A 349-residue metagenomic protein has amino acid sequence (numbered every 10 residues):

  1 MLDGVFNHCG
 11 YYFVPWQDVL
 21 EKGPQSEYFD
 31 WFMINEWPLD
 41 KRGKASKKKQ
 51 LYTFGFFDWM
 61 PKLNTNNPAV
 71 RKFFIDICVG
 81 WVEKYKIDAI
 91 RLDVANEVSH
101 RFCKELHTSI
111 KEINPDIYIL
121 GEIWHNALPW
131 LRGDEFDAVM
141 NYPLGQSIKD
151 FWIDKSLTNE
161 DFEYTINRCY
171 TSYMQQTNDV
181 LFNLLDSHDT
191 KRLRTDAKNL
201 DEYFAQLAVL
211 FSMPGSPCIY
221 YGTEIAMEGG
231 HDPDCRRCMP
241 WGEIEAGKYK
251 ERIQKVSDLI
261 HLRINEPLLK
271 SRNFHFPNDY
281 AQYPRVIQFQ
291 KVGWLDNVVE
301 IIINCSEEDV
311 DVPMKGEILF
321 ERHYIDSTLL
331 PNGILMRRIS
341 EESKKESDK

Functional and structural regions predicted by a protein language model:
M1-G80, K84, L106, E112: Substrate-binding/active-site clefts of carbohydrate-active enzymes
H8, F73-H100, N183, S187: Active-site groove signature of glycoside hydrolases
F13-L20, V79, E83, D93-Q176 (+5 more regions): Active-site-proximal helices and loops of the catalytic beta/alpha 8
F57-R71, D88-E97, F151-S156, D189-K198: The substrate-binding groove and active-site-proximal loops of carbohydrate-active enzymes, especially glycoside
G133-D134, D179-D186, K191-D201, L207-G247: Aromatic/acidic polysaccharide-binding cleft in carbohydrate-active enzymes
Y220, E228-G229, C235-V299, S306: Glycan-recognition and catalytic regions of carbohydrate-active enzymes
E308-Y324: Beta-strand-rich binding/interaction modules
I325-K349: C-terminal beta-strand-rich structural cap/linker in extracellular carbohydrate-active enzymes
